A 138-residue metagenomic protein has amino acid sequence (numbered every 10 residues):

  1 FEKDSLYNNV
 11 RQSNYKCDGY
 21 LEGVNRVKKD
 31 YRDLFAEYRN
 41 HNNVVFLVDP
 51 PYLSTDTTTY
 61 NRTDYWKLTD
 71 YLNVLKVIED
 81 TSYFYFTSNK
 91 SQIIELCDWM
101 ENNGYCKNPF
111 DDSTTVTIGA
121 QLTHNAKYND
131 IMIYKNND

Functional and structural regions predicted by a protein language model:
F1-L47, P51-T58: SAM-dependent nucleic-acid methyltransferase catalytic core
E2-Q12, N61, I94, Y105 (+1 more regions): Alpha-helical structural elements
D4-Y7, N25, T63-Y65, F110-T114: A short linear-motif detector with a strong N-terminal bias
D56, Y60-K67: Residues lining hydrophobic/aromatic ligand-binding pockets adjacent to catalytic sites
L68-D138: Long, positively charged, glycine-interspersed low-complexity recognition regions
